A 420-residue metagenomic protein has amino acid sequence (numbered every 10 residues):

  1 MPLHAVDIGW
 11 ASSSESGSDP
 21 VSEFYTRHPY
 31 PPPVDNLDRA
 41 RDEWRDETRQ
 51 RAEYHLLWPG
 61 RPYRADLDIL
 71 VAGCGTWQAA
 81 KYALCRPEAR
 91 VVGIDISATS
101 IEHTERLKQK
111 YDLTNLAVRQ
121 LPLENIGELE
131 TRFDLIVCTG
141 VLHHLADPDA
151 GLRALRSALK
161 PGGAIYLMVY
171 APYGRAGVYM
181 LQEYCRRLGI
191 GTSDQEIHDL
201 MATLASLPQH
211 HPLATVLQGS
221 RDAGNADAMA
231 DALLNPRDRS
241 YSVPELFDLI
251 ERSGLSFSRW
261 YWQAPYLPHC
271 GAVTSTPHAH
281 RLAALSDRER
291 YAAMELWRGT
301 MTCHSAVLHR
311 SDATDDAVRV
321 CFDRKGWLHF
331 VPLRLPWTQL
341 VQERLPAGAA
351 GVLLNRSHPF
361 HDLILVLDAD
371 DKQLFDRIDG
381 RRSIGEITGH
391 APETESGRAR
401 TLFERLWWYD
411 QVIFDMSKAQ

Functional and structural regions predicted by a protein language model:
R27-L67, K81: Conserved alpha-helix/loop element of class I SAM-dependent methyltransferases that forms part of the SAM/SAH-binding
G75-E88: Conserved SAM-binding loop of SAM-dependent methyltransferases across substrates and taxa, primarily the Class I
S97-T99: Conserved SAM/SAH-binding beta-strand->alpha-helix loop
K110-N125: Conserved SAM-binding strand-loop segment of SAM-dependent methyltransferases
E124-I136: A short acidic, Gly/Pro-enriched loop at the edge of an enzyme's catalytic core that lines a small-molecule cofactor
D149-G162: A short glycine-rich, Lys/Arg-flanked "PGG" loop and its adjoining helix->strand segment in the class I
A164-L217: Conserved class I S-adenosyl-L-methionine
P268-L308, F360-Q420: Long, charge-rich, low-complexity alpha-helical segments
